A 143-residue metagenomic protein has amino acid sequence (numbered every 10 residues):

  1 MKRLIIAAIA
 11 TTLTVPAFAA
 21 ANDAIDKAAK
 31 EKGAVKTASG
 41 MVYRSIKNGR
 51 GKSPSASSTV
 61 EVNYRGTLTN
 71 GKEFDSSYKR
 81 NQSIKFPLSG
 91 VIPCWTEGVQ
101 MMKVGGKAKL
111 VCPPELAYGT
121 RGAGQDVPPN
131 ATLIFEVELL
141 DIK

Functional and structural regions predicted by a protein language model:
K2-K143: Cross-family detector of peptidyl-prolyl cis-trans isomerase
